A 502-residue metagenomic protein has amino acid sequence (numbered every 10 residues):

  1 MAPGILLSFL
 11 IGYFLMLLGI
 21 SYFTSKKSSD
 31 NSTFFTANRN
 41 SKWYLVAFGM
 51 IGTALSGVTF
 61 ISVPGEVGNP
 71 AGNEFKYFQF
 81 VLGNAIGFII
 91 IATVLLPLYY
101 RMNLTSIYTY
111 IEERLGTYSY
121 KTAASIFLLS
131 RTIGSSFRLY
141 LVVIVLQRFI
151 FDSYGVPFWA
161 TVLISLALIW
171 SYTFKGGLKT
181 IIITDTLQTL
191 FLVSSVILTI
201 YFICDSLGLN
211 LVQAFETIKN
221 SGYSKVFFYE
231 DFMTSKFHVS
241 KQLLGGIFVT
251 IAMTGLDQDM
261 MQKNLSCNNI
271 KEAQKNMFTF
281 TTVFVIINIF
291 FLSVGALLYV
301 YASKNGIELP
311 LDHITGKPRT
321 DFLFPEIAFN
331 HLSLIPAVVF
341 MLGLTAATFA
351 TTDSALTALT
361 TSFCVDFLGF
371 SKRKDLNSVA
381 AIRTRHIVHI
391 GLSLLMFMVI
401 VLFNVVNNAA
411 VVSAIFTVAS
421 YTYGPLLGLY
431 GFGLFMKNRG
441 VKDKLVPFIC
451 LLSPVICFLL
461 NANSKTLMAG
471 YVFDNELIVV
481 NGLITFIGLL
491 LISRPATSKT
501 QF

Functional and structural regions predicted by a protein language model:
M1-F502: Membrane-embedded helix-loop-helix hairpins and adjacent transmembrane boundary segments in multi-pass transporters
